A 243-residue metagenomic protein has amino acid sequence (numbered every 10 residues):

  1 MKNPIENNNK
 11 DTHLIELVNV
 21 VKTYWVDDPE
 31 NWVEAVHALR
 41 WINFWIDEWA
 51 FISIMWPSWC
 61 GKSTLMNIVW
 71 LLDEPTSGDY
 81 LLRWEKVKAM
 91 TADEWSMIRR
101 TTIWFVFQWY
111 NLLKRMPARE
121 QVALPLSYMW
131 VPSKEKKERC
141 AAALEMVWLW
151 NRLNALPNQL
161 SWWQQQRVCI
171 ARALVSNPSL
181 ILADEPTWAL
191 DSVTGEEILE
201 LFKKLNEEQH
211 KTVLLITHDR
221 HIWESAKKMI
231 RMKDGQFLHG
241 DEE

Functional and structural regions predicted by a protein language model:
M1-V26, L238-E243: ABC-family P-loop ATPase nucleotide-binding domain
H13-M232: ABC family nucleotide-binding domain
